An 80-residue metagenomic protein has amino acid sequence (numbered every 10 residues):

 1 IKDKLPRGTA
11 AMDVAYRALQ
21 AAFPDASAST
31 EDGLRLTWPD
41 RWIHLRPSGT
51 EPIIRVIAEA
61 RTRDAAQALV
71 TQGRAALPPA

Functional and structural regions predicted by a protein language model:
I1-A80: Phosphate-binding and adjacent anionic-ligand microenvironments
